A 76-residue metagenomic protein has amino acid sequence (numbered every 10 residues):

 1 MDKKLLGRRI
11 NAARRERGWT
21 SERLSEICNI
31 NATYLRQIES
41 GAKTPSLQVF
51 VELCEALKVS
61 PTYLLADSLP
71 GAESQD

Functional and structural regions predicted by a protein language model:
K4, R15-E16, T44: Short amphipathic helical patch at the helix-1/turn junction of helix-turn-helix
R8-I27, E52: Short basic helix-loop element that most often maps to the first helix and adjoining turn of HTH DNA-binding modules
I10, L24, L35-I38, L64: Conserved hydrophobic/aromatic packing and binding residues within compact polymer-binding modules
E16, E55, Y63-D76: Short, charged recognition helix plus adjacent turn of helix-turn-helix-like nucleic-acid-binding domains
N29-T44: Recognition helix of helix-turn-helix/homeodomain-like DNA-binding domains that insert into the DNA major groove
E39, V49, S68: DNA major-groove recognition helix of helix-turn-helix
A42-E55, E73: Short, basic-rich loop-to-helix N-cap that marks the start of a DNA-contacting helix
